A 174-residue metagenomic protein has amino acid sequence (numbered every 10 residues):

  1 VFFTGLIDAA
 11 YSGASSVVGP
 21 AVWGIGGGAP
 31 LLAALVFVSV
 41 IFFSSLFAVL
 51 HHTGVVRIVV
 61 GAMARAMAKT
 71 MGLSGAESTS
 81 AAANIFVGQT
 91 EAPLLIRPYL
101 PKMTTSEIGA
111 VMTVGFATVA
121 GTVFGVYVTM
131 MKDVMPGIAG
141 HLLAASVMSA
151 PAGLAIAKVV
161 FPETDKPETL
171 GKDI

Functional and structural regions predicted by a protein language model:
V1-N84: Membrane-embedded alpha-helical segments and adjacent helix-loop junctions characteristic of multi-pass solute
V38-S44, G137-I156: Alpha-helical transmembrane segments
L46, L50, F124-V128, A152 (+2 more regions): Alpha-helical membrane-inserting segments
R57-I58, M63, Y99, K132-D133 (+1 more regions): Membrane-interfacial segments
K69-M131: Alpha-helical membrane segments and immediately flanking helix-loop junctions that form or couple to the substrate/ion
Y127-H141, E168-G171: Membrane-interfacial helix-loop-helix connectors in multipass membrane proteins
V147-I174: Long, contiguous bundles of hydrophobic transmembrane helices that form the permeation core of multi-pass
